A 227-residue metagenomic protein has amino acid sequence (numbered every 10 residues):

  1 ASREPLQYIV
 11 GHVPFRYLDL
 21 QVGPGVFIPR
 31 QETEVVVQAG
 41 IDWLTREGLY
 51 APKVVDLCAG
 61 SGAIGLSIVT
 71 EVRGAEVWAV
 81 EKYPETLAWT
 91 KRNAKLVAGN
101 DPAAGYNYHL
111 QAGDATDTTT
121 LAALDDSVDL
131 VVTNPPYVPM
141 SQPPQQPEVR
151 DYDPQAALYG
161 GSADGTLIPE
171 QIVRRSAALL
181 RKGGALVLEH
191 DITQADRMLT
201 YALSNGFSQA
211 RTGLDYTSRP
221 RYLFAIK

Functional and structural regions predicted by a protein language model:
A1-W43: Conserved AdoMet
Q7, V138-S141, T193: Active-site beta-alpha loop architecture of Rossmann-like, nucleotide-cofactor-dependent enzymes
D19, E76, N107-H109, S208-R211: Conserved beta-strand segments of alpha/beta enzyme cores
Q21, S162-A225: Conserved Class I SAM-dependent methyltransferase catalytic core
V35-P144: Conserved SAM/SAH cofactor-binding pocket of Class I
G40, I68, V149, I172-S176: Class I S-adenosylmethionine-dependent transferase superfamily signal
P136-I168: Mobile active-site "lid"/loop adjacent to the S-adenosyl-L-methionine
